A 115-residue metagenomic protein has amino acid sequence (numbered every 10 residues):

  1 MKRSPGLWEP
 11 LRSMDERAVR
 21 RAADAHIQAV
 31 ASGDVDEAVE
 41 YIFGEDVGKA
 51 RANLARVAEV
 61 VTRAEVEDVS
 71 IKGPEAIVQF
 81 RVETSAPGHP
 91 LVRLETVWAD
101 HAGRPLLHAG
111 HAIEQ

Functional and structural regions predicted by a protein language model:
R3-G6, L11-D15, R20-I77: Short solvent-exposed beta->alpha transition segments
A50-H101, A109-Q115: Surface-exposed, charged secondary-structure patches
